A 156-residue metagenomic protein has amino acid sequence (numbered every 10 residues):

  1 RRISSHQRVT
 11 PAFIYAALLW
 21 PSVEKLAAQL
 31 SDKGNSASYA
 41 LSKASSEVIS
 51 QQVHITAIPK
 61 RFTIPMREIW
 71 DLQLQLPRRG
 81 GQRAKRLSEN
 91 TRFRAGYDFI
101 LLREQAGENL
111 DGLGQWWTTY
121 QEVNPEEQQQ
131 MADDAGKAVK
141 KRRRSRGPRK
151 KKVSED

Functional and structural regions predicted by a protein language model:
R1-D156: Catalytic cores of the polymerase beta-like nucleotidyltransferase superfamily and closely associated nucleotide
